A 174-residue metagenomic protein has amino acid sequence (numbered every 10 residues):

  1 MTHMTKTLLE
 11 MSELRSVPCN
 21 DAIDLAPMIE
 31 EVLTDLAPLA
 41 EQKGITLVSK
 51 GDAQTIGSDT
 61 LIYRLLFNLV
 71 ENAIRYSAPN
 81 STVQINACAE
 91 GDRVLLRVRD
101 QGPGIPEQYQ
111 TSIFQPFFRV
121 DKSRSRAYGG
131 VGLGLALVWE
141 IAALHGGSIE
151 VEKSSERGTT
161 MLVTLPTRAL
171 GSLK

Functional and structural regions predicted by a protein language model:
D21-T34: A conserved beta-strand-to-alpha-helix junction within the catalytic ATP-binding
L39-S49: Short conserved segments within the C-terminal catalytic ATPase subdomain
A73-I74: Short helix-loop "hinge" at the ATP-lid/N-box region of the Bergerat-fold HATPase_c
N80-D92: Short beta-strand/loop element within the Bergerat-fold HATPase_c
D100: Acidic ATP/Mg2+-coordinating residue in the GHKL
I105-R119: Short conserved segment of the HATPase_c
